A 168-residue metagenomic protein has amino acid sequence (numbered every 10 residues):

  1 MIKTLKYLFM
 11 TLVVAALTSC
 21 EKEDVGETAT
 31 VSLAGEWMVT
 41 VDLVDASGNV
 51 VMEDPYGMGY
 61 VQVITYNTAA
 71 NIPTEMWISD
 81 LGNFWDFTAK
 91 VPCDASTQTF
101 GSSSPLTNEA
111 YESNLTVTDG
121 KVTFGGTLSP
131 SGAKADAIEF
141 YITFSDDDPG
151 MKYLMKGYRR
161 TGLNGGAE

Functional and structural regions predicted by a protein language model:
M1-L8: Bacterial N-terminal signal peptides that target proteins for export
A16-S19: C-terminal motif of bacterial Sec signal peptides marking the signal peptidase cleavage site
E21-D24: Bacterial signal peptide processing site
E27-E168: First exposed extracellular module after export/assembly in secreted or surface-exposed proteins
